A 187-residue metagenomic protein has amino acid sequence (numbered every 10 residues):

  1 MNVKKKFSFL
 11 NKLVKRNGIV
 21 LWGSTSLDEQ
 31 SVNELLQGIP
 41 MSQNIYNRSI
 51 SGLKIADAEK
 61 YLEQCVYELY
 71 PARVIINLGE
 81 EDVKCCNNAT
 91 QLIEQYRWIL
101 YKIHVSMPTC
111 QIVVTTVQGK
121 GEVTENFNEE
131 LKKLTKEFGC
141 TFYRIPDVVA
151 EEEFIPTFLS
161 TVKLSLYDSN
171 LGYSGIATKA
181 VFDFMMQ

Functional and structural regions predicted by a protein language model:
M1-A56, Y61-E68: Serine-esterase "nucleophile elbow" of acetyl-processing enzymes
G38-M41, K60-Q187: Alpha-helical cap/lid subdomain in secreted, periplasmic, or secretory-pathway luminal O-acyl-processing enzymes
